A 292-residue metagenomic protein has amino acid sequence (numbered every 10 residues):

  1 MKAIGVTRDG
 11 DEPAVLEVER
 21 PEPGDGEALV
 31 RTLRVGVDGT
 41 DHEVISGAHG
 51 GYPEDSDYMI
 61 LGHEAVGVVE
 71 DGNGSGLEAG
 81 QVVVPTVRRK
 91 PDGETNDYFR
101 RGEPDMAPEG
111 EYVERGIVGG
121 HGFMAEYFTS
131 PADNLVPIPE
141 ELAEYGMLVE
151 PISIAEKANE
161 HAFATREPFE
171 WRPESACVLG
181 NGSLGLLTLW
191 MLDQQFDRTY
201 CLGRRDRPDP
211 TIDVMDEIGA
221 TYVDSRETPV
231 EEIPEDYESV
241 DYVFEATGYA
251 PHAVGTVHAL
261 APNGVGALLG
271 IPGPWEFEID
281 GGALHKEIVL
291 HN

Functional and structural regions predicted by a protein language model:
E19-R20, S56-H63, R115-G120, E126: Short Gly/Pro-enriched turn/cap motifs at secondary-structure boundaries
P21-V35, H49-T95, P139-E141: Glycine-rich beta-strand-centered segment in the early N-terminal region that forms part of a ligand/cofactor-binding
E64-V66, Q81-V82, Y98, P104 (+3 more regions): Residue-level marker of beta-strand positions
K90-S175: NAD(P)H dinucleotide-binding glycine-rich loop of Rossmann-like/cofactor-binding domains, especially the beta1-alpha1
L142-E227: Mid-domain Rossmann-like dinucleotide-binding core that forms the NAD(H)/NADP(H) cofactor-binding site
F196, A250-N292: Glycine-rich phosphate-binding loop and adjacent beta-alpha segment of Rossmann(oid) nucleotide-cofactor-binding
T228-E238: Short amphipathic alpha-helix with an adjacent loop that forms part of the alpha/beta core around
E238-A246: Short SAM/SAH-binding signature in class I
